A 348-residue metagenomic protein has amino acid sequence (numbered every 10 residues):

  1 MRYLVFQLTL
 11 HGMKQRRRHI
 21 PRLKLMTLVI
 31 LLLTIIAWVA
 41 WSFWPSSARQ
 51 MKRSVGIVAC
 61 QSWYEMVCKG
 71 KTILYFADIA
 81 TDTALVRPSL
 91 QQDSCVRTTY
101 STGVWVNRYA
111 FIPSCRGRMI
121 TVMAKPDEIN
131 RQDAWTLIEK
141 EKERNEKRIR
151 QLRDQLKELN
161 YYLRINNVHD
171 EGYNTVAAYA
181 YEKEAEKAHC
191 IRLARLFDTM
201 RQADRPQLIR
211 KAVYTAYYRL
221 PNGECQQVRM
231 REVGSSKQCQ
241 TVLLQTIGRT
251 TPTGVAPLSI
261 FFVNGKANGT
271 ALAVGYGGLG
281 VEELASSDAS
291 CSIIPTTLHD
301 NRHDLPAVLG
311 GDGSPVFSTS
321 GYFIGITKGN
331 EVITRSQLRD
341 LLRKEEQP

Functional and structural regions predicted by a protein language model:
M1-M13: N-terminal intrinsically disordered, acidic low-complexity segments at the extreme N-terminus
H11-L32: N-terminal Sec-pathway targeting helices
I35-A48: Membrane-interface motif at the C-terminal end of an N-terminal transmembrane signal
F43, T98, G223-C225, R231 (+2 more regions): Flexible, gly/ser-rich surface segments that form the specificity/activation loops bordering the active-site cleft
Q50-V58, V96-S101, V106-Y109, S114 (+7 more regions): Extracytoplasmic
V55-D204, G313-F317, F323-E331: Catalytic histidine site
A77-V86, A289-H299, P348: Short, positively charged
A110-M123, A178, E182-N268: Conserved active-site neighborhood of the chymotrypsin/trypsin-like protease fold
